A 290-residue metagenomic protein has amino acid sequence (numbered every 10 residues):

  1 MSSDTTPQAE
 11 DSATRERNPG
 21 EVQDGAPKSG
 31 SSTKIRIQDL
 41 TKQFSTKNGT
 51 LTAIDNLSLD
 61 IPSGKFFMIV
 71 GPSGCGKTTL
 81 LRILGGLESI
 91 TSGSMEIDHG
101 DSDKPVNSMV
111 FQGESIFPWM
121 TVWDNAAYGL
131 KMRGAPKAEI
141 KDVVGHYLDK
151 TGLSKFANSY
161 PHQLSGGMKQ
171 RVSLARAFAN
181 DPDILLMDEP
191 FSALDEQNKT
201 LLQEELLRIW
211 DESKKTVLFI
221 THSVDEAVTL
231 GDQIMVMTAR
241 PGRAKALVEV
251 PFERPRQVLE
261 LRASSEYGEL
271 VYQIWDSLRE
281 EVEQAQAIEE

Functional and structural regions predicted by a protein language model:
V70-P72: The feature captures the beta-strand-to-loop junction immediately N-terminal to the Walker
G85: Helix-to-loop junction immediately C-terminal to a conserved catalytic motif
S92-D103: Conserved ABC transporter NBD signature motif
M120-A127: Short coil-to-helix segment of the ABC ATPase nucleotide-binding domain corresponding to the Q-loop/switch region
K131, A138-F156, R208: Conserved ABC ATPase "signature" region
Y160-L164, M168: Conserved ABC ATPase signature
A179-D183: A short, proline-enriched helix->beta-strand linker immediately N-terminal to the Walker B motif in ABC-type P-loop
